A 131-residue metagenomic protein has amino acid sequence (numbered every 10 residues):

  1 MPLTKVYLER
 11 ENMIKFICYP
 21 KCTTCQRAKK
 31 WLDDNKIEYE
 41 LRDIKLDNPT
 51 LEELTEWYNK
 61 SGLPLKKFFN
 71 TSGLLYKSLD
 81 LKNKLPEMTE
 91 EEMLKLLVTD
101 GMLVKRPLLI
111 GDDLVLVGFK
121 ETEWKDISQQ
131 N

Functional and structural regions predicted by a protein language model:
P2-N12: Short, Lys/Arg-enriched N-terminal segments with co-localized hydrophobic residues within the first ~10-30 amino acids
E11, D34-K36, L63: Short, well-ordered coil/turn elements that cap or connect secondary structure elements
N12-W31, E40-R42: Local sequence-structure signature of Cys/Sec-based thiol-disulfide redox active-site neighborhoods
Q26-K29, D33, K77, K125: Class I S-adenosyl-L-methionine
K36-E38, D112-D113: Short glycine/proline-enriched coil/turn segments at helix->beta-strand junctions
E38-N48: A short beta-strand-loop structural module common to alpha/beta enzyme folds
L46-I127, N131: Thiol/selenol-based redox catalytic cores and closely related redox-interacting motifs
